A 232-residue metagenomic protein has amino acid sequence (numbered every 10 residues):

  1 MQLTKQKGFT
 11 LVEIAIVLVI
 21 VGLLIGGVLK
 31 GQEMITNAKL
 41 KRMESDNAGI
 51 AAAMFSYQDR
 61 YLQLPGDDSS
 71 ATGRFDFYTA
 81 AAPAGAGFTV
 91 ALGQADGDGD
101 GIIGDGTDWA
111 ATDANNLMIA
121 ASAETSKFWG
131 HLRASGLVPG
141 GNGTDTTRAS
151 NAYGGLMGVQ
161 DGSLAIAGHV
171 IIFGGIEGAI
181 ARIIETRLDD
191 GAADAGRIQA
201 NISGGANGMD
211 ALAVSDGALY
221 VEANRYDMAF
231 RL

Functional and structural regions predicted by a protein language model:
M1-L3, D59-Q63, Y78: Short alpha-helix boundary/capping motifs
Q2-K39, D46-G49: N-terminal single-pass transmembrane signal-anchor helix
G8, G22, G26-G27, G31 (+5 more regions): Glycine-centered flexibility sites
E33, L40-K41, S45, A52 (+4 more regions): A broad, structural surface signal
T36, L40-M43, A121, T125: Short capping loops/turns at secondary-structure boundaries
A48, A52-G73, V138-G140: Alpha-helix exit/C-cap motif
D67-L232: Low-complexity, acidic interaction segments enriched in glycine
